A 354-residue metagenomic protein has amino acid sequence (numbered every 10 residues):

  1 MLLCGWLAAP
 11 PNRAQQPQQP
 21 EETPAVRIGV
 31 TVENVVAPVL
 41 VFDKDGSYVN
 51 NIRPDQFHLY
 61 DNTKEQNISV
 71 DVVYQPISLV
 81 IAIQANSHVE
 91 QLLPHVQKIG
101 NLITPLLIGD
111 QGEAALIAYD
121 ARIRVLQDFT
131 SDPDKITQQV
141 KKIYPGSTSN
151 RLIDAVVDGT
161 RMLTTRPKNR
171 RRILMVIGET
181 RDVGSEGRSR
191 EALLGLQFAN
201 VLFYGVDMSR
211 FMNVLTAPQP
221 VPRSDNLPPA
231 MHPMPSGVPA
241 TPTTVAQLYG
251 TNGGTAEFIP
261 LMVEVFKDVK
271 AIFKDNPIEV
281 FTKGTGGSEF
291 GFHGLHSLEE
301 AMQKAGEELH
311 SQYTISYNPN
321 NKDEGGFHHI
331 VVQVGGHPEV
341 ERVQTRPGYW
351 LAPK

Functional and structural regions predicted by a protein language model:
M1-A8: Bacterial N-terminal signal peptides
P11-K354: Scaffold/interface architecture of coatomer-like assemblies
